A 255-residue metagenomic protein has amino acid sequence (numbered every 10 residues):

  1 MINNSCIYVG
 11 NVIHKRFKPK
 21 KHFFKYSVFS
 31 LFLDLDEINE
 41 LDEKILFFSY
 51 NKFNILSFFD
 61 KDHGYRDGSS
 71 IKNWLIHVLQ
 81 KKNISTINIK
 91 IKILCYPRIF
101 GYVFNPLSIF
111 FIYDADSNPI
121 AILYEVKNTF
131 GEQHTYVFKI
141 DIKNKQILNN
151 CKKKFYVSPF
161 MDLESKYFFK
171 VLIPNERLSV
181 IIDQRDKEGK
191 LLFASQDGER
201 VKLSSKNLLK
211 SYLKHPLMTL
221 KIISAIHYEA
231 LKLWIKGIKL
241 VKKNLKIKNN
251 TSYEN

Functional and structural regions predicted by a protein language model:
M1-N255: Mature, function-bearing regions of proteins
